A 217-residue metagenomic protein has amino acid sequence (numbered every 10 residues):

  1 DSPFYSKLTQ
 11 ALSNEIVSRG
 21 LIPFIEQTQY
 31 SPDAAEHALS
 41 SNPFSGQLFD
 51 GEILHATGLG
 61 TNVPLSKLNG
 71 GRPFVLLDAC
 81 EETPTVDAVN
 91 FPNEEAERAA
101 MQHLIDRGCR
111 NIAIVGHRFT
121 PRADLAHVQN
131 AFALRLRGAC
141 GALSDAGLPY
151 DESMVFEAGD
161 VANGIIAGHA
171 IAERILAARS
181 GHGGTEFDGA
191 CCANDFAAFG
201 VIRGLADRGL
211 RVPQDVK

Functional and structural regions predicted by a protein language model:
D1-K7, I25-A34, A88-A99, V115-E173 (+1 more regions): Hinge/beta->alpha junction and helix N-cap segments in small-molecule ligand-binding domains
D1-Q102, D106, S180-T185: Alpha-helical recognition/docking segments in bacterial nutrient-uptake and carbohydrate-utilization systems
I16, L143, G147, R179 (+1 more regions): Conserved hydrophobic residues forming the short capping helix/wall of the S-adenosyl-L-methionine
L54, G189-A193: Short beta-strand scaffold positions
V75, L148, N194-D195, V201-K217: Venus flytrap/periplasmic-binding-protein-like
R107, R174-G183, R208-G209: Phosphate/pyrophosphate-binding loops at sites that engage ATP/ADP/AMP, CoA/4′-phosphopantetheine, polyphosphate
N111, Y150-M154, E186, V212-V216: Short acidic capping loops at alpha-helix termini that bridge into adjacent secondary structure
